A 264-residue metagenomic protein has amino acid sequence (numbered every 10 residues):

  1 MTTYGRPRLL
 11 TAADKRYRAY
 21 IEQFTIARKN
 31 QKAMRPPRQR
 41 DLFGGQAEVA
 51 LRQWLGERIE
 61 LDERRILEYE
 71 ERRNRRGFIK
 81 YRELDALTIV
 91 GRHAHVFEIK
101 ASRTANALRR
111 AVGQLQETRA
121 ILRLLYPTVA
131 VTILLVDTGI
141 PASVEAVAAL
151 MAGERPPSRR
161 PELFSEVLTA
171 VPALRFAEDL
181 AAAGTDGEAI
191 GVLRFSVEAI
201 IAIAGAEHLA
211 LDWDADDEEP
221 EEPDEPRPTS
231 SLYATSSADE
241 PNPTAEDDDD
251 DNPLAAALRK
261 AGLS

Functional and structural regions predicted by a protein language model:
M1-P228: Intrinsically disordered, low-complexity Ser/Thr/Pro/Gly-rich regulatory segments
Y17-I21, P241-D248: Compositionally biased, charge-rich terminal segments
P220-N242: Long, low-complexity intrinsically disordered regions
E246-S264: Short acidic, low-complexity intrinsically disordered linear motifs used for protein-protein interactions
